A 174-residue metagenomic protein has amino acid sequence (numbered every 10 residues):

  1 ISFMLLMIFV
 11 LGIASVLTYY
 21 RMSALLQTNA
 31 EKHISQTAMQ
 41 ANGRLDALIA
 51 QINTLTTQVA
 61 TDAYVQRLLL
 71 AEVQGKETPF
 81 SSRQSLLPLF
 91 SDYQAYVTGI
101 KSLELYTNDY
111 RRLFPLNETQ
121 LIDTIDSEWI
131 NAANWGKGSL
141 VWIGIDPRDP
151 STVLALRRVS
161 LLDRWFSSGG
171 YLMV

Functional and structural regions predicted by a protein language model:
I1-V73: Juxtamembrane extracytoplasmic/periplasmic/luminal helical "stalk" adjacent to the first N-terminal
S35, M39, R83-S91: Short amphipathic alpha-helical segments
A41, Q74-P79, E118-Q120: Second-shell loop/turn segments in exported
D46, A60, F90-T98: Short regulatory alpha-helical segment in sensory/regulatory domains of signaling proteins that mediates
I49, P79-R83: Solvent-exposed, acidic/flexible segments
Q94-V174: Extracytoplasmic/periplasmic ligand-binding sensor regions of membrane-associated signaling proteins
